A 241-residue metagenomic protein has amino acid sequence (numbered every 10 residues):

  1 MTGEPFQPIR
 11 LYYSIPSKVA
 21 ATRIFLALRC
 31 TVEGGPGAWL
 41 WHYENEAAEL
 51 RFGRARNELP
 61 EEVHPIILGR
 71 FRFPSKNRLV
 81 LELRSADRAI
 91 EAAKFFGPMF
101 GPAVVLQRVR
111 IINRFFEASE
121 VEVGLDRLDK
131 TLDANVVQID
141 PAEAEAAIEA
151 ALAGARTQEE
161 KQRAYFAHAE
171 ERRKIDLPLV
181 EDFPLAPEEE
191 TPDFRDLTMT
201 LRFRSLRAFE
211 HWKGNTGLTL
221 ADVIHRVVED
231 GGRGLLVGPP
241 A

Functional and structural regions predicted by a protein language model:
M1-L68, E120-A150, Q158: Short Lys/Arg-enriched alpha/beta "domain-start" segment
M1-T2, F6-A27, R78, S85-R88 (+4 more regions): Intrinsically disordered, charged low-complexity linkers and terminal tails that flank or connect structured domains
E46-E91, G97-M99: N-terminal accessory interaction module
I66-R72, R88, A93-F95, M99-L106 (+1 more regions): A eukaryote-biased signal for long
V109-N113: Intrinsically disordered, low-complexity, repeat-rich regions that form long N- or C-terminal tails or large
